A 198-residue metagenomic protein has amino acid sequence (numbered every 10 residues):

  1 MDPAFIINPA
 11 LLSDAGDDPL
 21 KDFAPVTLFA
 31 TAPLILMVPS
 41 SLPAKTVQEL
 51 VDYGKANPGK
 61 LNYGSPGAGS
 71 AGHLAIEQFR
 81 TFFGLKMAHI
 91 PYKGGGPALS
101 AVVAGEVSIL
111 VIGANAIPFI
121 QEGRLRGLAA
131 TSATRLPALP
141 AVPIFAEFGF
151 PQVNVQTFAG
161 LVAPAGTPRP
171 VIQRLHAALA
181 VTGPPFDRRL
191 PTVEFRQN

Functional and structural regions predicted by a protein language model:
M1-N198: Conserved, function-defining micro-sites of small-solute handling proteins
